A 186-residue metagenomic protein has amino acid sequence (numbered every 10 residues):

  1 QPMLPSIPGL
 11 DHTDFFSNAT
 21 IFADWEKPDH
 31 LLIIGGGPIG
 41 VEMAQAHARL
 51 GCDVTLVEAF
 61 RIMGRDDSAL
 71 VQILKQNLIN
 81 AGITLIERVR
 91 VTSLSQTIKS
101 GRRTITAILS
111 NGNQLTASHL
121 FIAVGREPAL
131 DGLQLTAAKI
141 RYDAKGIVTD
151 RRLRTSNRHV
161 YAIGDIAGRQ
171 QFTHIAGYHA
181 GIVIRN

Functional and structural regions predicted by a protein language model:
Q1-P2, F22, P38-I39, I166-A167: Residue-level detector of alpha-helix initiation sites
P2-M3, F22, R61, T92 (+1 more regions): Residue-level marker for beta-strand->alpha-helix junctions and adjacent short loops that shape enzyme
M3-S6, V41-M43, G64-R65, A129-G132 (+2 more regions): Glycine/Thr-rich phosphate-binding loops of Rossmann-like dinucleotide-binding domains
P5, I34, R61, T84 (+4 more regions): Short, flexible active-site loop motifs that bind/organize anionic cofactors or intermediates
P5, L31-G36, F121, V160: Short glycine- and Lys/Arg-enriched binding-loop motifs that mark or flank ligand-binding interfaces
I7-L10, L78: Short, conserved catalytic or adaptor-binding loops enriched in Gly and charged residues
L10-P28, L115-N186: FAD-site-proximal beta/loop scaffold in flavoenzymes
P28-L32, P38-R102, T106, S110 (+1 more regions): Rossmann-like dinucleotide-binding cores of NAD(P)H-dependent redox enzymes
